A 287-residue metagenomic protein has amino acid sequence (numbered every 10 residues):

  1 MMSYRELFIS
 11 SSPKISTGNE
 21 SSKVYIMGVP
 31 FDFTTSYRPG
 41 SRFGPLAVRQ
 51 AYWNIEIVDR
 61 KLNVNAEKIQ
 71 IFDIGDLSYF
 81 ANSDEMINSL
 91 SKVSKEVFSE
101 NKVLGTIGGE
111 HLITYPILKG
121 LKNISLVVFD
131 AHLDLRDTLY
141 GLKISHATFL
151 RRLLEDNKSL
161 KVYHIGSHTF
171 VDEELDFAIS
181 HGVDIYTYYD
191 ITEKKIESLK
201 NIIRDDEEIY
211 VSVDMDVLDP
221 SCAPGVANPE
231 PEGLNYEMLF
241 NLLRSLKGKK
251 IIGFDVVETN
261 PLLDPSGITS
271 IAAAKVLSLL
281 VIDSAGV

Functional and structural regions predicted by a protein language model:
M2-V287: Conserved alpha-helical scaffold segments that buttress catalytic/binding sites
